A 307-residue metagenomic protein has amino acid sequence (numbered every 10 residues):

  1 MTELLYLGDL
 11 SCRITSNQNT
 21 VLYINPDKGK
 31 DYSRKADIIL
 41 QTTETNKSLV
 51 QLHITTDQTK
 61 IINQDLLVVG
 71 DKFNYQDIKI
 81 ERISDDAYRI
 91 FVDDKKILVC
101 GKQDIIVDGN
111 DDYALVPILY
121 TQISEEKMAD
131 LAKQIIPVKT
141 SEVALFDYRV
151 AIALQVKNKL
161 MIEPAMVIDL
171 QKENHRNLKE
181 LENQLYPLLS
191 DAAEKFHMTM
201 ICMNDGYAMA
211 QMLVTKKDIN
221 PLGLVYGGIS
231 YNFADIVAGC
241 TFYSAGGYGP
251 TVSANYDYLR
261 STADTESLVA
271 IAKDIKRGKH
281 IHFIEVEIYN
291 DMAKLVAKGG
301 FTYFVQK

Functional and structural regions predicted by a protein language model:
M1-K35, E44-K47, D57-D130, A153-K172: Core dinuclear metal-dependent hydrolase active-site scaffold
T15, P137-R149, E266-I281: Short cationic/low-complexity microdomains
D37-T55, V138-E142, D147-Y148, Y226: Histidine-centered divalent metal-coordination motifs
I39, A114-L119, I135, V143: Receiver (REC) domain switch-region micro-motif
L145-K159, H282-Y289, A293: Low-complexity, intrinsically disordered Gly/Pro/Thr-rich segments
R149-V150, V167, Y303: A short, acidic, flexible beta-alpha connecting loop/helix-capping segment that sits on the rim of active
E173-K307: Terminal targeting signals and extreme-terminal segments of soluble enzymes
